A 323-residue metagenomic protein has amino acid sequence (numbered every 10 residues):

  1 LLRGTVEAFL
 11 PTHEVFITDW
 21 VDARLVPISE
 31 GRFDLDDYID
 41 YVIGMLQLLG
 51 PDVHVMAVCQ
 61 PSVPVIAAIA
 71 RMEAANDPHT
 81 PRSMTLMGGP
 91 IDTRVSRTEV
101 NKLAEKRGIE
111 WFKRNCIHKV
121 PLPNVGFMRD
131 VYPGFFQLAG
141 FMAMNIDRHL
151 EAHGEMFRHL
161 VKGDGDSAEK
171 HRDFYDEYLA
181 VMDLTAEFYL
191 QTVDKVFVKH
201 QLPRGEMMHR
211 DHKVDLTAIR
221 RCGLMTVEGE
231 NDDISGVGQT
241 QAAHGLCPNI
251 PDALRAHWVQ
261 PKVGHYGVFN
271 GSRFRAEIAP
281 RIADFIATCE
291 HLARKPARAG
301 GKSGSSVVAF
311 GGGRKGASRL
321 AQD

Functional and structural regions predicted by a protein language model:
L1-V26: Short, surface-exposed "cap/lid" segments of acyl-processing enzymes
L25-P27, D36-H54, V65-A70: Conserved acidic catalytic loop of the alpha/beta-hydrolase fold
G50-P51, P64, A68-E187: Alpha/beta-hydrolase-fold enzymes
M56-Q60, G229: Conserved alpha/beta-hydrolase "nucleophile elbow" surrounding the catalytic nucleophile
V198-L216: Active-site nucleophile elbow and catalytic-triad environment of alpha/beta-hydrolase enzymes
I219-R220, T226-E228, D232: Short beta-strand/loop motif that positions the catalytic acidic residue of the alpha/beta-hydrolase fold
D233-Q239: Conserved alpha/beta-hydrolase "acid-adjacent" motif
Q260-A276: Catalytic histidine-centered segment of alpha/beta-hydrolase-like enzymes
